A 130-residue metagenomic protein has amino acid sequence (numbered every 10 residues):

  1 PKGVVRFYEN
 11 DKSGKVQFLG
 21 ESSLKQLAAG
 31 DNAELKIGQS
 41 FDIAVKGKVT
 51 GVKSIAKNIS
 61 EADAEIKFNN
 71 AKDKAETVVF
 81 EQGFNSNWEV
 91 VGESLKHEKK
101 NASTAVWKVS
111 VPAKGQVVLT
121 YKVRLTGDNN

Functional and structural regions predicted by a protein language model:
P1-N130: Long, intrinsically disordered, low-complexity accessory segments associated with secretion and vesicular trafficking
